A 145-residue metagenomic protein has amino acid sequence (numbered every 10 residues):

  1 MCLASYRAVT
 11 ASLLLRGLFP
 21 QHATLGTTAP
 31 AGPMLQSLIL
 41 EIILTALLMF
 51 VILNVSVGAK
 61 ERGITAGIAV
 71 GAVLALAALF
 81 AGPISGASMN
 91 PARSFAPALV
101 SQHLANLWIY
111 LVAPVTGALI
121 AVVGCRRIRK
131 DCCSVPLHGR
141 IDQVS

Functional and structural regions predicted by a protein language model:
M1-S145: Membrane-interface helix-loop junctions and terminal tails of multi-pass membrane proteins
